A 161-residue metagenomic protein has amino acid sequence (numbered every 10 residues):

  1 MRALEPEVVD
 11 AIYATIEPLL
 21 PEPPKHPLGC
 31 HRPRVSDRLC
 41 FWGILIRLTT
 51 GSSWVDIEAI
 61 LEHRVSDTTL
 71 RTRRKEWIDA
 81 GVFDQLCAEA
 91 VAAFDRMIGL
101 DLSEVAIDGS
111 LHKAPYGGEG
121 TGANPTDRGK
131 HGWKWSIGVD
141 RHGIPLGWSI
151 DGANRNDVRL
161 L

Functional and structural regions predicted by a protein language model:
M1-L161: Short alpha-helical elements
